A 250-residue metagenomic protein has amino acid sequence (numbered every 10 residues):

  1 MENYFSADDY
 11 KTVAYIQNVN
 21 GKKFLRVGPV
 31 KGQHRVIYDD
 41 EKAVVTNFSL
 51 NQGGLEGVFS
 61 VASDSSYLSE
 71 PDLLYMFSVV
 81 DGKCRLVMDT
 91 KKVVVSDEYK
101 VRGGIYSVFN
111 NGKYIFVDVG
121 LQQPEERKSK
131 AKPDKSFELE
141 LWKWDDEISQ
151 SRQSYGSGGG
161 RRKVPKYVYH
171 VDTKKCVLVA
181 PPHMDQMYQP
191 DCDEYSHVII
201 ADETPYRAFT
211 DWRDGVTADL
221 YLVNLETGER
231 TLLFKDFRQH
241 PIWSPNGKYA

Functional and structural regions predicted by a protein language model:
M1-A250: Beta-propeller folds
